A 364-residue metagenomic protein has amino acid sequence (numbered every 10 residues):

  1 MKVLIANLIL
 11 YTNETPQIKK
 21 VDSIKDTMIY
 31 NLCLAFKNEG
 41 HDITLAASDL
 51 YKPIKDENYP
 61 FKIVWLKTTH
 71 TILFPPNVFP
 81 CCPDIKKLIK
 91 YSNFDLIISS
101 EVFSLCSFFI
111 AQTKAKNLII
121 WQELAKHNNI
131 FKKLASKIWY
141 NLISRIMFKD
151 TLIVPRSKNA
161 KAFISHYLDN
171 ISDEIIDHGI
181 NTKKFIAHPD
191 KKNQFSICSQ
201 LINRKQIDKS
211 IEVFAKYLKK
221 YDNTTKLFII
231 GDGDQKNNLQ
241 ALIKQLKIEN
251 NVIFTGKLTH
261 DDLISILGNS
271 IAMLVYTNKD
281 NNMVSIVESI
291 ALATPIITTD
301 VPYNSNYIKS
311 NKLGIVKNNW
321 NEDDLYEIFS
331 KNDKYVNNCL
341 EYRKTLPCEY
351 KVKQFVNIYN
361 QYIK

Functional and structural regions predicted by a protein language model:
L4, V154, H188-K205, I211-K216 (+1 more regions): Conserved donor-binding/catalytic core segment of Leloir-type glycosyltransferases
I24, K126-I146, T182: Nucleotide-sugar donor phosphate/pyrophosphate-binding loop at the beta->alpha transition of glycosyltransferases
N31-L32, A135-V154, Y167: Membrane-proximal helix-turn-helix segments that form the acceptor-binding/catalytic region of lipid-linked
E39, D333-Y362: A charged, aromatic-enriched C-terminal amphipathic alpha-helix characteristic of glycosyltransferases across folds
N159, G179: Carbohydrate-associated surface elements
R204, S305-E327: Change "using UDP/GDP/dTDP sugars" to "using nucleotide sugars
N278-K279: Aromatic "clamp/platform" in nucleotide-sugar-dependent glycosyltransferases that forms part of the donor/acceptor
P295-T298: Short hydrophobic beta-strand element within catalytic cores of glycosyltransferases and related nucleotide-activated
